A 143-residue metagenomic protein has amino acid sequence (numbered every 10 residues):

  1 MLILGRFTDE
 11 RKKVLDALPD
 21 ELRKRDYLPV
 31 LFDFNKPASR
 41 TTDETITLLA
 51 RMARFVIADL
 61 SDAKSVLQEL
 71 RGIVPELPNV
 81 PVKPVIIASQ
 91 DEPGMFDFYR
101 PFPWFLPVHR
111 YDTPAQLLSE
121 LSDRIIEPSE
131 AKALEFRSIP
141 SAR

Functional and structural regions predicted by a protein language model:
M1-A53, S138-R143: Conserved N-terminal substructure of TIR/SEFIR domains
G5, D33, L60-D62, I86: Active-site proximal loops enriched in glycine and acidic residues that flank catalytic Cys/His/Asp and coordinate
M52, D62-E130: Cross-kingdom TIR/SEFIR domain
I125-R143: Non-catalytic, charged low-complexity extensions flanking SF2 helicase motor domains
